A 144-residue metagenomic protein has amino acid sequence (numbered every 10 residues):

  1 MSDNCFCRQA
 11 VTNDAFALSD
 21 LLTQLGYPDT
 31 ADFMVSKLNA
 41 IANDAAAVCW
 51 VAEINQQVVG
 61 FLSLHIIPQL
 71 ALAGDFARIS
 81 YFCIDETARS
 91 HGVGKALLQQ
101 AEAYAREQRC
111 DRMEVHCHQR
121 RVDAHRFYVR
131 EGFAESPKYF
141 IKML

Functional and structural regions predicted by a protein language model:
D3, I141-L144: Short beta-strand-to-coil "C-cap" segments at the C-terminal boundary of structured domains/repeats, marking
Q9-G74, S80, M143: Acetyl-CoA-dependent GNAT
A45, C83, G92, R109 (+1 more regions): Conserved functional loop/turn residues at catalytic and ligand-binding sites
I67, D85, H118: Residue-level recognition of the GNAT/N-acetyltransferase active site
G74-E86, K138: Conserved acetyl-CoA binding element of GNAT-fold acetyltransferases
Y81, S90-A103, R130: Conserved acetyl-CoA-binding loop-helix of GNAT-fold acetyltransferases
K95, Q119-P137, K142: Conserved active-site alpha-helix within GNAT-family acetyltransferase domains
L98, A105-C117: Conserved GNAT acetyl-CoA-binding A-motif
